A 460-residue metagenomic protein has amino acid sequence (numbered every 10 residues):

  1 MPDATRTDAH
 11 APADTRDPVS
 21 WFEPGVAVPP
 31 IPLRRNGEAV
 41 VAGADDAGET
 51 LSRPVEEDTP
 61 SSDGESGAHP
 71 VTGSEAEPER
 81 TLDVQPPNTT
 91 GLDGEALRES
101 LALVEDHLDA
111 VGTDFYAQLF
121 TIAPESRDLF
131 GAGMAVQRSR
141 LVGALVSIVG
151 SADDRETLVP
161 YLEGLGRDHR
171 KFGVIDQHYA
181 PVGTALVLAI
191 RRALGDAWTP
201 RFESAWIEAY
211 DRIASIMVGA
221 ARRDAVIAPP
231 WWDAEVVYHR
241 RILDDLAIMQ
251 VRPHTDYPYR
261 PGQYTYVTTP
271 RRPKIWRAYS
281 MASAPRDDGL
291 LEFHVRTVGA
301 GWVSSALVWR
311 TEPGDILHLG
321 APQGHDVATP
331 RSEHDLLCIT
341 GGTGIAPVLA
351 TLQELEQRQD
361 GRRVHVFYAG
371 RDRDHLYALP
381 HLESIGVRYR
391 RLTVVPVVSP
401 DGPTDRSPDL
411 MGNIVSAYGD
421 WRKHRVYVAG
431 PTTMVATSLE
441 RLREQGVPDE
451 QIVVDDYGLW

Functional and structural regions predicted by a protein language model:
P2-T59, D63-T90, E99, L103-V104 (+2 more regions): Reductase modules of NAD(P)H-dependent flavoproteins
D3, T15-P18, V26-E38, D46 (+1 more regions): Long, amphipathic alpha-helical coupling/dimerization segments that relay conformational signals between
T89, G94, D109-A189: Heme-based O2/NO sensor domains and their adjacent alpha-helical segments, primarily globin folds but also including
I227-I316, H334, G370-R371, V398-D401: Ferredoxin-reductase
G262, G344, P431: Short, conserved phosphate/pyrophosphate- and ester-handling motifs at nucleotide-, phospho-/glycolipid
A284-R358, R362-V364: Acidic, glycine-rich loop-and-beta core segments that form the ion-binding/anion-interacting portion of active sites
